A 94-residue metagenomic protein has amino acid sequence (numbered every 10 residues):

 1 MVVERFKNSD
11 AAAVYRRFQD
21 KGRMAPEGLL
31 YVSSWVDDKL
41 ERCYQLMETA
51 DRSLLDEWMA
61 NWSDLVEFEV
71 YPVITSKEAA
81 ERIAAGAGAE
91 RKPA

Functional and structural regions predicted by a protein language model:
M1-R42, A50-L54, I74-A94: Short S/T/G/P-rich N-terminal loop/turn motif that feeds into the first structured element of a domain
A13, D56, V66-E69: Secondary-structure transition/capping residues
M59: Short, flexible helix/strand-to-coil boundary loops that buttress conserved ligand/catalytic motifs in alpha/beta
L65-K77: Conserved short beta-strand edge segments in small beta-sheet-based binding/regulatory domains
